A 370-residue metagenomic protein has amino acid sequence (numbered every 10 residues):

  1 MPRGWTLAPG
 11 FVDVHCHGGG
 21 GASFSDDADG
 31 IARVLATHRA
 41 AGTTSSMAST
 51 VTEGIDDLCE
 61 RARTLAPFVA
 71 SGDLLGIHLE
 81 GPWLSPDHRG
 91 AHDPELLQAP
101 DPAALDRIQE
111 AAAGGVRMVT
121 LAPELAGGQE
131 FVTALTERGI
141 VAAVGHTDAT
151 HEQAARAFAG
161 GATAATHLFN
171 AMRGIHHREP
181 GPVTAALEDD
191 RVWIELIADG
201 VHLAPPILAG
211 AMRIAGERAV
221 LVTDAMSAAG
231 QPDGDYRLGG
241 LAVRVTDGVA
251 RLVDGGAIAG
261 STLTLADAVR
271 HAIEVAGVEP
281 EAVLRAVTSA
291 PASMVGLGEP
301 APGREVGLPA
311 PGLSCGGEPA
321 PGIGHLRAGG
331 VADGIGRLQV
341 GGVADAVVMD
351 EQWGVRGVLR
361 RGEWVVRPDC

Functional and structural regions predicted by a protein language model:
M1-A28, A32, A36: Replace "His-x-His-based motif
G4, H15, H38, L79 (+8 more regions): Divalent metal-coordination and catalytic microenvironments
T6, G10-V12, A143, A219-V222: Residue-level marker for buried hydrophobic side chains located in beta-strands that build the well-ordered beta-sheet
H17-G20, A32-R61, D73-S85, A113-A126 (+4 more regions): Divalent metal-dependent hydrolysis catalytic cores, especially in the metallo-beta-lactamase
D29-G30, R61-T64, D101-A103, R178-V183: Charged helix-capping and loop-helix junction motifs
G54-E60, E124-A126, A143-D148, I197-R213 (+1 more regions): Active-site glycine- and acidic-residue-rich loops that bind and position anionic ligands or nucleotide-like cofactors
L79, P86-P102, D106-G181: Divalent metal-binding pocket/active-site signature
F131, Q153-V287, S293-E318, G322-V331 (+1 more regions): Active-site-adjacent C-terminal substructures of enzyme catalytic domains
